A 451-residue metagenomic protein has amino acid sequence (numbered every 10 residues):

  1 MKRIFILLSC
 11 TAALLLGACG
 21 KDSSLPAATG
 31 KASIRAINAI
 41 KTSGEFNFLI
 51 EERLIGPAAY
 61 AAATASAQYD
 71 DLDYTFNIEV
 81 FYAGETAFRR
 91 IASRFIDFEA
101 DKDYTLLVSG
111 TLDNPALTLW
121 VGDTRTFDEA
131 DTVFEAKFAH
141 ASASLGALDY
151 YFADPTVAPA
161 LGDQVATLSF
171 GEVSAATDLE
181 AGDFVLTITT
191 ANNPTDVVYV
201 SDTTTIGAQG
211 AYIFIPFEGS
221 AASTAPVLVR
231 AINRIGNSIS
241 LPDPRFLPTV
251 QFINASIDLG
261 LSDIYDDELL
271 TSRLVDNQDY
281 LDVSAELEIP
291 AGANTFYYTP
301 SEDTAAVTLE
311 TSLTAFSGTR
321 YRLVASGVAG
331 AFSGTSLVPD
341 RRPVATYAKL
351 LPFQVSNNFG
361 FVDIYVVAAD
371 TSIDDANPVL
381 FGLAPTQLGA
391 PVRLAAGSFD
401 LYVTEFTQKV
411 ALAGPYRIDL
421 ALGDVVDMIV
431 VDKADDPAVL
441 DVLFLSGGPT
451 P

Functional and structural regions predicted by a protein language model:
M1-A18: Sec-dependent bacterial lipoprotein signal peptides
C19-P451: Intrinsically disordered, low-complexity polar regions and short flexible loop motifs
